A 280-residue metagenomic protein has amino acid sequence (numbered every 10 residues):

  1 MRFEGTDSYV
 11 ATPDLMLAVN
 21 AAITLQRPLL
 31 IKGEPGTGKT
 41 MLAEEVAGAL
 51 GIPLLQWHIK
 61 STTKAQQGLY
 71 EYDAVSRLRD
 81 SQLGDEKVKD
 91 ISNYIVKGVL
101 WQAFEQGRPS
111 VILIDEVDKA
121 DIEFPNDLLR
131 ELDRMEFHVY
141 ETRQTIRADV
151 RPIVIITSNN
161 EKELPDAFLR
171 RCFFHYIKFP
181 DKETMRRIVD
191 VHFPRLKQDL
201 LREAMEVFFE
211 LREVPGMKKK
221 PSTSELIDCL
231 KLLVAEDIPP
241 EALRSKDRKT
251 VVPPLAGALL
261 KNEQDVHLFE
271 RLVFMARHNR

Functional and structural regions predicted by a protein language model:
M1-R280: C-terminal regulatory/interaction module of P-loop NTP-utilizing enzymes
